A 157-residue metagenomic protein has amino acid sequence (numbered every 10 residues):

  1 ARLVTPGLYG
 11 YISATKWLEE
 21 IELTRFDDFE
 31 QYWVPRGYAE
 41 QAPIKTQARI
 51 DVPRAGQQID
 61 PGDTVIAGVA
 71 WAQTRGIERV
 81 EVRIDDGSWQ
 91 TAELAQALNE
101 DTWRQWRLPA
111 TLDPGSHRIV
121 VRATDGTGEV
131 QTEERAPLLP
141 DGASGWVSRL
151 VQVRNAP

Functional and structural regions predicted by a protein language model:
A1-P157: Extended, aromatic/histidine-rich regions of cofactor-dependent oxidoreductases associated with respiratory
